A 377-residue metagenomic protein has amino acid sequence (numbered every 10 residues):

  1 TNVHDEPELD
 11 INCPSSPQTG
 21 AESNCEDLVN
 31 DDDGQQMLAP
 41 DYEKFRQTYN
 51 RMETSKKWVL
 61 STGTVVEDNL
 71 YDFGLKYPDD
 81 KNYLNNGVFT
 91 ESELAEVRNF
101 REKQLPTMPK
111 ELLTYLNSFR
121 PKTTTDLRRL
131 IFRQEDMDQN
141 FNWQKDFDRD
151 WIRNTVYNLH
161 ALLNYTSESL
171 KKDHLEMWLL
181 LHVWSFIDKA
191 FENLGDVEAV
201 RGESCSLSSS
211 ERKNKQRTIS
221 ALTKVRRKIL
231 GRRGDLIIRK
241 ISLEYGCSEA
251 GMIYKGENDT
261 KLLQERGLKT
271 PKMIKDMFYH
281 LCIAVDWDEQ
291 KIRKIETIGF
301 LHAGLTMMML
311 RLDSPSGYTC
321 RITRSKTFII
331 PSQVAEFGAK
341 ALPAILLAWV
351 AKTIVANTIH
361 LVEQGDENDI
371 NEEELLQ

Functional and structural regions predicted by a protein language model:
T1-Q377: Extended catalytic cores and adjacent scaffolds of nucleotide/polyanion-binding enzymes
